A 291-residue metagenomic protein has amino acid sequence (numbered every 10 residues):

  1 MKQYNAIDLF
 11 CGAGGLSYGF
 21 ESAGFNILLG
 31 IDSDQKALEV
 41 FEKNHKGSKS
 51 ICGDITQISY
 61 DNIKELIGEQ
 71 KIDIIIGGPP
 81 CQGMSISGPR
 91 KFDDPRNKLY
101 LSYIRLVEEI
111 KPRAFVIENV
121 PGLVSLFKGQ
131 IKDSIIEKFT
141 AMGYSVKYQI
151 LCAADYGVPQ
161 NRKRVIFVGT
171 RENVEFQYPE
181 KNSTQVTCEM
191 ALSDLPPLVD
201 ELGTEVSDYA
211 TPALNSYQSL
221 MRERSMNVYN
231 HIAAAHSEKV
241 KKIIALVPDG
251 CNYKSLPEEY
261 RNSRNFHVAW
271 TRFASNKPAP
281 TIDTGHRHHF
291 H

Functional and structural regions predicted by a protein language model:
K2-K111, P121-S125, Q130-D133, T140: Core alpha/beta nucleotide-donor-binding catalytic domains of modification enzymes
C52-G53, P121, Y144-D155: Conserved S-adenosyl-L-methionine
P80-Q82, G122, Y156, E172-V174 (+1 more regions): Short, solvent-exposed loop/turn segments at secondary-structure junctions
R113-I117: Conserved beta-strand signature within the Rossmann-like core of class I S-adenosyl-L-methionine
I131-C152, T170-E172: Charged, glycine-enriched surface loops/patches that mediate electrostatic binding to polyanionic ligands
L151, L192, I282-D283: Bulky hydrophobic/aromatic "packing anchor" residues in well-ordered structure
G157-T211: Flexible, glycine-/basic-rich loop-and-beta segments that form/coincide with the SAM-dependent methyltransferase
Q218-H291: C-terminal target-recognition/interaction regions appended to catalytic cores
